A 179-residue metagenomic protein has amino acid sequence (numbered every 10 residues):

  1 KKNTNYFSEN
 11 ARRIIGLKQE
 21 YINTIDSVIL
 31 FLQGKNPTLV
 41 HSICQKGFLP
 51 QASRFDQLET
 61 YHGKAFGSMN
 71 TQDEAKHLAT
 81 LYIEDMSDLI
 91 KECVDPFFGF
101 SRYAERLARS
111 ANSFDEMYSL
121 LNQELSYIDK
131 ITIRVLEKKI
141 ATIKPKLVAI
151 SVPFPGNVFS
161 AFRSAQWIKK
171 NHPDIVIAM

Functional and structural regions predicted by a protein language model:
K1-M179: A short, structured N-terminal alpha-helical element that caps or precedes a catalytic domain
